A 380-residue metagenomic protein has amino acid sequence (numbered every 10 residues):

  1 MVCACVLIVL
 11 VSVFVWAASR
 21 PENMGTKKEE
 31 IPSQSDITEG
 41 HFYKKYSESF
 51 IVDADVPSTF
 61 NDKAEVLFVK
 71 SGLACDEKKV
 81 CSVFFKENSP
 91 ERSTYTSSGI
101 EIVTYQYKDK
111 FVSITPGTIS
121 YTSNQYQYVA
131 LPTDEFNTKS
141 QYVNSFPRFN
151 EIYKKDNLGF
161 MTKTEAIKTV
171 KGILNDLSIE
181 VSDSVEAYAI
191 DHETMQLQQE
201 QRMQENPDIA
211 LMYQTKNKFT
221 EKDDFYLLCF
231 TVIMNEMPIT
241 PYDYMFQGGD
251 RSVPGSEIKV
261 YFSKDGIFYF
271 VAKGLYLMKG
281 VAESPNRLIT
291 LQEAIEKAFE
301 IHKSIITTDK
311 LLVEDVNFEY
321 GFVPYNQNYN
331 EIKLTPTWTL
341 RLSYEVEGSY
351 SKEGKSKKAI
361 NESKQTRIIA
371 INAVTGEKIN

Functional and structural regions predicted by a protein language model:
M1-C5, L10-D250: Preferential activation on post-signal-peptide N-terminal prodomains/segments of secreted or lumenal proteins
V103, I258, R367-I369: Residue-level detector of beta-strand structural context in well-folded domains
F111, P116-S120, V260-I267, L334-T335 (+1 more regions): Short, solvent-exposed coil/turn segments at beta-strand boundaries
T169, I173-I258, K264-Y350: Segments that shape or occlude catalytic/ligand-binding pockets
I332, S343-N380: C-terminal soluble interaction/assembly domains
